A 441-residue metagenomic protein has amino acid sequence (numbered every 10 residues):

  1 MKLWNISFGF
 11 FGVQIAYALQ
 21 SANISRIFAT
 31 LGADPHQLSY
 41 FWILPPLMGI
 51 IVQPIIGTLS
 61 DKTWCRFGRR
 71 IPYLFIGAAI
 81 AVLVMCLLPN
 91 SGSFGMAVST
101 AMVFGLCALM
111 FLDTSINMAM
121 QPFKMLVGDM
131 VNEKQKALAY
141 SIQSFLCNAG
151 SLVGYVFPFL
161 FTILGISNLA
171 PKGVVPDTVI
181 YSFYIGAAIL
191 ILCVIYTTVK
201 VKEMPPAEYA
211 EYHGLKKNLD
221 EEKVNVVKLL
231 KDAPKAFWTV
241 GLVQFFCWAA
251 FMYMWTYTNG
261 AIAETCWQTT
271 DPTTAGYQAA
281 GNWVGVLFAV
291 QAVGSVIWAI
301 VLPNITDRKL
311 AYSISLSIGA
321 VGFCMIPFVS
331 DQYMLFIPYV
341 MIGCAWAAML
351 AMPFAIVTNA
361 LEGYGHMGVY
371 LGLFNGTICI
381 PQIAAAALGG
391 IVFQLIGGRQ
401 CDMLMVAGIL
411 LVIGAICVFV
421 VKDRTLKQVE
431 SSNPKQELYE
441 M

Functional and structural regions predicted by a protein language model:
M1-M48, T239, V243, C247-D271: Helix-loop boundary and gating motifs at the non-cytosolic
D34-L44, S141, D177, Q268-A292 (+1 more regions): Loop-to-transmembrane helix entry
P35-H36, E133-F145, G363-F374: Loop-to-transmembrane helix entry/capping segments in MFS-fold secondary transporters and related SLC/MFSD carriers
L74-S99, I318-S330: C-terminal ends and interior cores of transmembrane alpha-helices in multi-pass membrane transporters/permeases
G92, M96-C107, M118-A119, F123-K124 (+2 more regions): Intracellular loop-helix junctions on the cytosolic face of multi-pass helical membrane proteins
M118-V131, A348-G363: Intracellular juxtamembrane helix-capping segments at the cytosolic ends of symmetry-related transmembrane helices
K309-P353: C-terminal transmembrane helical hairpin of 12-TM major facilitator-type secondary transporters
Y364-I396: A late C-terminal transmembrane helix in Major Facilitator Superfamily
